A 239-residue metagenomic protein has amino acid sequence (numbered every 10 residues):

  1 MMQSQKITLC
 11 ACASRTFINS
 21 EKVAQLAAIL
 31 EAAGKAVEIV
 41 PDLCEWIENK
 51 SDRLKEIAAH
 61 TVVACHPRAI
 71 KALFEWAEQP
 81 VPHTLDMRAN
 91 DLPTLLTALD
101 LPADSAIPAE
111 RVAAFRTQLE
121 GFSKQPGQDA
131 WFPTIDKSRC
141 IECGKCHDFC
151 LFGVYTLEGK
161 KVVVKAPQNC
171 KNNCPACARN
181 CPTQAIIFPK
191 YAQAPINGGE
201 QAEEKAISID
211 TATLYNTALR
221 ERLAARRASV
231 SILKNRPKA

Functional and structural regions predicted by a protein language model:
M1-Q5, P167-A239: Flanking helices and flexible, charged tails adjoining ferredoxin-like Fe-S electron-transfer domains in multi-subunit
M1-S123, Q128: Iron-sulfur-associated redox domains of electron-transfer enzymes in respiratory and anaerobic energy metabolism
M2-Q5, Q128-A130, C143-G144, F149-C150: Short gly/pro-enriched beta-turn/loop segments at secondary-structure junctions
C12-F17, I47, H60, C65-A69 (+2 more regions): Local cysteine-cluster metal-coordination motifs and their immediate loop/turn environment, predominantly Fe-S cluster
K22, D52-R53, T97, Y155 (+2 more regions): Surface-exposed beta-strand edges and their flanking turn/coil or helix-capping segments
V23, I29, L43-W46, P133 (+3 more regions): Small-side-chain structural scaffolding
I39-D42, D136, D210: Helix N-cap / beta->alpha transition motif
G121-E142, G153-R179, F188-N197: Ferredoxin-like iron-sulfur electron-transfer modules
